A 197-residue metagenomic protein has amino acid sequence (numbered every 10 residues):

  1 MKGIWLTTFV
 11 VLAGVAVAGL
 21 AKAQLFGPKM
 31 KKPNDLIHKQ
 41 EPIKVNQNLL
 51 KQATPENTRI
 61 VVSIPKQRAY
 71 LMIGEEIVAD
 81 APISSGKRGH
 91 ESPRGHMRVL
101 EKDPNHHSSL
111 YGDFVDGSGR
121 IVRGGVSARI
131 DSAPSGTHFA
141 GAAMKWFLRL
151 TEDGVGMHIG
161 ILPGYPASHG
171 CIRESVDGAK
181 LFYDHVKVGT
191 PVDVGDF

Functional and structural regions predicted by a protein language model:
K2-F197: N-terminal pre-domains immediately preceding structured catalytic cores
